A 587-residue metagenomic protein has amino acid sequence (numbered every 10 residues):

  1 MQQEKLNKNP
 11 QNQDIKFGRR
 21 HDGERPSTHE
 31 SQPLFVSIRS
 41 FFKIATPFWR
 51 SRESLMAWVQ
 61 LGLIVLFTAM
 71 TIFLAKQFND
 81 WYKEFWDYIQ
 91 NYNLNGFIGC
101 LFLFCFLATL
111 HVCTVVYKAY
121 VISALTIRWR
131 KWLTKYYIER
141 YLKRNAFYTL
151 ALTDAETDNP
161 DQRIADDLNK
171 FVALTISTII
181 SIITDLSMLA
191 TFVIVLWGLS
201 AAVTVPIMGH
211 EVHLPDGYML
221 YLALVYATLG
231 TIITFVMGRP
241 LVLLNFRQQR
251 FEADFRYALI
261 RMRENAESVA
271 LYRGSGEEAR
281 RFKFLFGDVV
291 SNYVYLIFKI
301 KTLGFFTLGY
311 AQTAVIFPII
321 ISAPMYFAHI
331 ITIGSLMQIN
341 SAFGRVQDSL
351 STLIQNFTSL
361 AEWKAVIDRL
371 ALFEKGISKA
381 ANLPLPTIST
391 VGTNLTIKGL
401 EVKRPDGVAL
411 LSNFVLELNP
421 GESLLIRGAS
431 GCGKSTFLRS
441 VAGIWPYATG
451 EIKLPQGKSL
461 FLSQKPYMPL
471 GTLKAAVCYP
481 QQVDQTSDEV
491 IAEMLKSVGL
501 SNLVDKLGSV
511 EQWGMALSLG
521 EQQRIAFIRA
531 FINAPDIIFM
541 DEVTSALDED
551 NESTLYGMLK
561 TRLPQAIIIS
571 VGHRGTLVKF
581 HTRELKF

Functional and structural regions predicted by a protein language model:
M1-A75, E84-F104, K118-I122, T126 (+4 more regions): Membrane-integrated ABC transporters
L66, M70, N79, S181-H210 (+4 more regions): A hydrophobic transmembrane-helix motif
E156, A371-L425, A448-P455, E493 (+1 more regions): Primarily ABC-family ATPase nucleotide-binding module
L168-L174, L243-E264, A270-F317, S359-E362 (+2 more regions): An intracellular "coupling" helix at the cytosolic face of ABC transporter transmembrane type-1 domains
G238-V242, A253, A270-G274, R280 (+2 more regions): Cytosolic ends of transmembrane helices, especially the final helix of ABC transmembrane type-1 domains
A442: Helix-to-loop junction immediately C-terminal to a conserved catalytic motif
P466-Q512: Conserved "ABC signature" C-loop
A476, S509-F587: ABC-family ATPase nucleotide-binding domain "signature/switch" substructure
